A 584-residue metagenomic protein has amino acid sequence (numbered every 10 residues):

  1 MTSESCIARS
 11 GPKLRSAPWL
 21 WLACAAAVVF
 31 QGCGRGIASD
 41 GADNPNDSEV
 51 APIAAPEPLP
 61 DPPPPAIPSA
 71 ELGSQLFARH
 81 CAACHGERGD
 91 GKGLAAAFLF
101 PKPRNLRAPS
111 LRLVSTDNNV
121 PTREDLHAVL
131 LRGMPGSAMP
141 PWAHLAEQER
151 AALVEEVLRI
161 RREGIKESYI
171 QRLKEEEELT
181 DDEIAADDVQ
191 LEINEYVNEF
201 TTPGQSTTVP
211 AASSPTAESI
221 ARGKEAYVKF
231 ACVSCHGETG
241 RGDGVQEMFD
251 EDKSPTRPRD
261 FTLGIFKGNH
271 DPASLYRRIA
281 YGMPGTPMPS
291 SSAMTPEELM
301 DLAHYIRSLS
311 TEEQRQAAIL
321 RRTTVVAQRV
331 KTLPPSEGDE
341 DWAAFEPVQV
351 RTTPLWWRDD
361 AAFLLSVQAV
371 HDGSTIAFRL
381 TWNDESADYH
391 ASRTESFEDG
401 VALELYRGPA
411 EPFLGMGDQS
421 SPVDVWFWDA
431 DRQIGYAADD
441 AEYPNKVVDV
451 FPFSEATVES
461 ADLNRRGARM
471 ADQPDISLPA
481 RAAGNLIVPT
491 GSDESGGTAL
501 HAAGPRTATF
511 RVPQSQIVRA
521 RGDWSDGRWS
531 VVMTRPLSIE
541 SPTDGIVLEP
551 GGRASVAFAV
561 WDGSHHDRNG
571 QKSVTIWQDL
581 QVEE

Functional and structural regions predicted by a protein language model:
M1-R15: N-terminal secretory signal peptides that target proteins for export/translocation
F30-G32: C-terminal motif of bacterial Sec signal peptides marking the signal peptidase cleavage site
G36-A38, P68, S74-P101, G133-A138 (+4 more regions): Periplasmic/extracellular electron-transfer cofactor-ligation site, primarily the c-type cytochrome heme-c attachment
D43-L76, A186-V228, E313-R322: Electrostatic cytochrome c docking/interface patches
D47-E49, F98-L145, R150-V157, I184 (+2 more regions): Extracytoplasmic electron-transfer domains, predominantly the class I c-type cytochrome c fold
Q316-D339, T394-E494, S525, E540-E584: Acidic/polar low-complexity flexible segments
L365-Q368, V518-D523: Beta-strand-rich interaction surfaces with strong enrichment in secreted/lumenal proteins
T375-W382, W529-R535: Short, well-ordered beta-strand segments enriched in hydrophobic/aromatic residues
